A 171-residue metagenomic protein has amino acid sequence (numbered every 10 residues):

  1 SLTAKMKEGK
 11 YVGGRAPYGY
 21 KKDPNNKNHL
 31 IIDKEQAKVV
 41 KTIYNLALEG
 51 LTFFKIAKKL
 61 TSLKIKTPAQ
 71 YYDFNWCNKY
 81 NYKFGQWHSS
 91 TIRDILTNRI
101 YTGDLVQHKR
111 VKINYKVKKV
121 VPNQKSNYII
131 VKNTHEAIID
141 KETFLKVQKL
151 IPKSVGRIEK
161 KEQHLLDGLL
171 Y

Functional and structural regions predicted by a protein language model:
S1-Y171: Conserved catalytic breakage-reunion loop centered on the nucleophilic residue
